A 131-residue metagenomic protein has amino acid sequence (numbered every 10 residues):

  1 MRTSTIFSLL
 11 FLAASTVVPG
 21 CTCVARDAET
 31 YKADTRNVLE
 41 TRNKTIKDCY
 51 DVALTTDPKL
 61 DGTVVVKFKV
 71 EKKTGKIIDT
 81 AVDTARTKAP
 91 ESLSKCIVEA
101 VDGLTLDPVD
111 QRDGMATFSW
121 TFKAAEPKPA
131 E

Functional and structural regions predicted by a protein language model:
M1-P19: Sec-dependent bacterial lipoprotein signal peptides
G20-E131: Charge-biased low-complexity segments
